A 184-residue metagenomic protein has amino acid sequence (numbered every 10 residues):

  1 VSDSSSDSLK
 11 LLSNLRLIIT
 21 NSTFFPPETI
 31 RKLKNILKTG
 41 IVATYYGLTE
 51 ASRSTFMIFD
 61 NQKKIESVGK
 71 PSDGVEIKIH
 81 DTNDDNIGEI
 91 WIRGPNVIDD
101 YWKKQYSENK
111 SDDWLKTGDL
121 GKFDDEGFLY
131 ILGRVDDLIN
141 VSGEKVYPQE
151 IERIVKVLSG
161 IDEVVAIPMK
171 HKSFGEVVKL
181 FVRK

Functional and structural regions predicted by a protein language model:
D3-K64, E76: Gly/Ser/Thr-rich phosphate-binding loop
S22, G47, G69, D119 (+1 more regions): Active-site glycine-centered loops adjacent to acidic/histidine catalytic or metal-binding residues that shape
F25, I79, K172: Glycine-/small-residue-rich active-site loops that bind phosphorylated ligands and cofactors
V42-E50, G69-P71, I167-K170: Beta-strand->loop->alpha-helix junctions that form or flank phosphate-binding loops in nucleotide-handling enzymes
T55-F59, H80, R93, R183: Short beta-strand-to-turn element immediately C-terminal to the catalytic PLP-Schiff-base lysine in fold type I
E66, D73-V75, G88, G118 (+1 more regions): Change "...and in nucleic-acid phosphodiester-cleaving endonucleases..." to "...and in nucleic-acid processing enzymes
K70-G74, T82-D112, E144-V146: Conserved ATP/PPi-binding loop(s) of AMP-dependent carboxylate-activating enzymes
G94, D100, L120-K184: AMP-binding/adenylate-forming catalytic core of the ANL superfamily
